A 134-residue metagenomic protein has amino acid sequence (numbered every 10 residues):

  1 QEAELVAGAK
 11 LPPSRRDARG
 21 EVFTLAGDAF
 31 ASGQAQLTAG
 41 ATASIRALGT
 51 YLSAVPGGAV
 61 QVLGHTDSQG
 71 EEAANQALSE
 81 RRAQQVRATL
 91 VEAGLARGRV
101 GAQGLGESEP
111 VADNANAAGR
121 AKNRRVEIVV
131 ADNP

Functional and structural regions predicted by a protein language model:
Q1-A59, N133-P134: Periplasmic peptidoglycan-binding/tethering modules of Gram-negative envelope proteins
A35, A39-G40, L63-P134: Periplasmic OmpA-like peptidoglycan-binding domain that tethers envelope proteins to the cell wall
